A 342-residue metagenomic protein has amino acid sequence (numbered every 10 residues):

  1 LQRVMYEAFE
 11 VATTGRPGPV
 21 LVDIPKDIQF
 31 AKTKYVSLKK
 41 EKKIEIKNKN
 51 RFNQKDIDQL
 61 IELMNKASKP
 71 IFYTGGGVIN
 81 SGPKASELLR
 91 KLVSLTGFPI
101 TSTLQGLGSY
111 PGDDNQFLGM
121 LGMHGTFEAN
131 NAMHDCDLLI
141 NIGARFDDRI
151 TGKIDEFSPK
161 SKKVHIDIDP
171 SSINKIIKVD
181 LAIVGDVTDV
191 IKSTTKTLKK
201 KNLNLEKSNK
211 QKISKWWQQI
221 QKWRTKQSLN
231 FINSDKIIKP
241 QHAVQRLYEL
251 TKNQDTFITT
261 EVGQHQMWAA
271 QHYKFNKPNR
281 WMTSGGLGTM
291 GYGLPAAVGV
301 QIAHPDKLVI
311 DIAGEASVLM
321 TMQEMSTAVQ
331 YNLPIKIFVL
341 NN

Functional and structural regions predicted by a protein language model:
L1-F30, L104-L107, M133, G143-H165 (+1 more regions): Conserved thiamine diphosphate
L1-R3, G106-K215: Glycine-rich, acidic loop regions that bind phosphate or pyrophosphate groups
M5, E10-R16, D56-F72, L92 (+3 more regions): Glycine-rich phosphate/diphosphate-binding loops that line cofactor/substrate pockets in enzymes
E7, V11-K66, L229: Conformationally flexible catalytic loops at phosphate/diphosphate-handling active centers
I24-Q29, G76-V78, P170, V262-Q266 (+1 more regions): Glycine-rich beta-alpha junction loops
S86, N130, D135, N174-I176 (+4 more regions): Thiamine diphosphate
Q218-V300: Active-site diphosphate/adenylate-binding microenvironment
